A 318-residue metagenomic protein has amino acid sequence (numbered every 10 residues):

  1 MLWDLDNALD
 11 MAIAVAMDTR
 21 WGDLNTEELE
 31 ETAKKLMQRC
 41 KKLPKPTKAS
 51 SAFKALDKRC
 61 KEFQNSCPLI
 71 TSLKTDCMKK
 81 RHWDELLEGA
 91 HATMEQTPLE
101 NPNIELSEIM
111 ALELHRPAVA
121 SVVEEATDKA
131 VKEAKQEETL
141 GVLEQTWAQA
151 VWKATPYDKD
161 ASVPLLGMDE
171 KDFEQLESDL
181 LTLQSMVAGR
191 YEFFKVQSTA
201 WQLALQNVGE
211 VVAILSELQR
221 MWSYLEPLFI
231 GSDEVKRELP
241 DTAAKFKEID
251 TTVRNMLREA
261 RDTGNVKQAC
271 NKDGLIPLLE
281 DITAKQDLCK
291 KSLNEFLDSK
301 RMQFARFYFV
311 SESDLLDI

Functional and structural regions predicted by a protein language model:
M1-I318: Extended alpha-helical scaffold segments
